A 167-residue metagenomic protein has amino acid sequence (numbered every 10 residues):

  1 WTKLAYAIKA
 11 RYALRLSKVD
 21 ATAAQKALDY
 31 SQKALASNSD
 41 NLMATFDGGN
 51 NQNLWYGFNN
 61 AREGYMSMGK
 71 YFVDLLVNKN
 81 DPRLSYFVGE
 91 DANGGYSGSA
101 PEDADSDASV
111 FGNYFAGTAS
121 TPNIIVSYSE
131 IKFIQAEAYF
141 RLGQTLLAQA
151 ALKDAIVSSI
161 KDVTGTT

Functional and structural regions predicted by a protein language model:
W1-L4, I8, R15, S127 (+1 more regions): "A position-specific structural signal for the A-helix of alpha-solenoid helical repeats
A21-Q135, R141, L146-T167: Hydrophobic-face positions in mid-chain alpha helices that act as interaction patches
